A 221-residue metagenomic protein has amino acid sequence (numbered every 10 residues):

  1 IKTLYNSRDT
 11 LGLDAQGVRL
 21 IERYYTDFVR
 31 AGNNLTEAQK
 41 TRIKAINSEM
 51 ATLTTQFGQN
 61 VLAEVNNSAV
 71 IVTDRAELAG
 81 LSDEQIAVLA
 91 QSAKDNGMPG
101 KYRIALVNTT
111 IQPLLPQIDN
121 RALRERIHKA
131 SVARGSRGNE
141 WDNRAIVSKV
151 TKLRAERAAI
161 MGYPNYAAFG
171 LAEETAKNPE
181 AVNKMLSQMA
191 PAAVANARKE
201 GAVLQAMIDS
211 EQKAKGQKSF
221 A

Functional and structural regions predicted by a protein language model:
T3-A45, A105-A145, K149, L153-N196 (+1 more regions): Short His/Asp/Glu-rich catalytic/ion-coordination signatures at enzyme active sites or charged loops
Q16, L20-E22, E49-T52, Q59 (+4 more regions): Active-site-proximal, well-structured secondary-structure segments within enzyme catalytic domains
F28, L35, Q39-I43, M50 (+2 more regions): Elongated amphipathic alpha-helical scaffolds of membrane-associated proteins involved in membrane
